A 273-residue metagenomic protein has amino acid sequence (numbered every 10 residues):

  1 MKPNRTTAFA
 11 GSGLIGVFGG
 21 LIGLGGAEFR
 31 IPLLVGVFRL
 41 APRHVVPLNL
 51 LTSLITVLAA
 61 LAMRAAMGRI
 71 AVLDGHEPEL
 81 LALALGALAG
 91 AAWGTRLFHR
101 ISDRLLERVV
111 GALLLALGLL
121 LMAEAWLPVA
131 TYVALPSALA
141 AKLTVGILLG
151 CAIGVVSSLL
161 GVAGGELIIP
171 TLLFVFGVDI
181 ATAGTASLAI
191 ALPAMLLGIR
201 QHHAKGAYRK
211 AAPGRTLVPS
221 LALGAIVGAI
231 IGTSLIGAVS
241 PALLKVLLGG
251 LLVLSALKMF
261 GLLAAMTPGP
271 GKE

Functional and structural regions predicted by a protein language model:
M1-G16, G36-V37, P42-H44, A62-L159 (+3 more regions): Juxtamembrane transmembrane-helix boundary motif
S12-L24, L50-S53, V57, A84: N-terminal transmembrane alpha-helices
G23-R30, L159-T171: Transmembrane helix boundary and interhelical junction motifs in multipass membrane proteins
V46-V57, G184-A194: Transmembrane helix-bundle signature of multi-pass membrane transporters/permeases
L58, L192-L196, I226, I230: Hydrophobic transmembrane alpha-helical segments of multi-pass transport and channel proteins
I168-A189: Aromatic-anchored, glycine/proline-accented short structural segments that stabilize local strand-turns or short
L196-H203: Membrane-water interface of transmembrane alpha-helices
